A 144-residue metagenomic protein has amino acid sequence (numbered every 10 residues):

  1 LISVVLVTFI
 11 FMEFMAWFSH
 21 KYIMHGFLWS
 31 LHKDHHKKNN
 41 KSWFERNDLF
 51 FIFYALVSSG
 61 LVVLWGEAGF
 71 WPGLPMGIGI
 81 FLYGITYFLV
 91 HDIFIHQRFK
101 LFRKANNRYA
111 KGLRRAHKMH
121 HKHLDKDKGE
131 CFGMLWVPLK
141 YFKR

Functional and structural regions predicted by a protein language model:
L1-M15: Membrane-anchoring/interfacial helices and their immediately flanking loops in integral membrane proteins
M12-R144: Membrane-embedded catalytic scaffold of the fatty acid hydroxylase/desaturase
